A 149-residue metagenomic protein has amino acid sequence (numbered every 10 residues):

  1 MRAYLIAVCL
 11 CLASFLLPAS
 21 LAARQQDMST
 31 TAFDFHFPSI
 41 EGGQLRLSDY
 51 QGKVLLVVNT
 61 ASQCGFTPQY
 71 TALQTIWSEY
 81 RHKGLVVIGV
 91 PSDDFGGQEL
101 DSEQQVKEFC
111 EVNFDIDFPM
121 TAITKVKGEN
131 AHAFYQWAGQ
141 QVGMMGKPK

Functional and structural regions predicted by a protein language model:
M1-Y4: Positively charged n-region of N-terminal signal peptides that target proteins for export
A7-P18: Bacterial N-terminal signal peptides
A23-S48, P68, A133: N-terminal "domain-start" segment that seeds a small globular fold
K53-V54, Q63, P68-P91, E111-F114: Conserved helix-turn-beta segment immediately C-terminal to the redox Cys motif in thioredoxin-like folds
P68, A72-T75, D101, Q105 (+2 more regions): Extracytoplasmic/secreted proteins, especially bacterial periplasmic and envelope-associated proteins
G84-E103, I116-G128: Thiol-based oxidoreductase modules, predominantly thioredoxin-like and allied folds used for disulfide exchange
E111, D115-K149: Thiol/selenol-based redox catalytic cores and closely related redox-interacting motifs
